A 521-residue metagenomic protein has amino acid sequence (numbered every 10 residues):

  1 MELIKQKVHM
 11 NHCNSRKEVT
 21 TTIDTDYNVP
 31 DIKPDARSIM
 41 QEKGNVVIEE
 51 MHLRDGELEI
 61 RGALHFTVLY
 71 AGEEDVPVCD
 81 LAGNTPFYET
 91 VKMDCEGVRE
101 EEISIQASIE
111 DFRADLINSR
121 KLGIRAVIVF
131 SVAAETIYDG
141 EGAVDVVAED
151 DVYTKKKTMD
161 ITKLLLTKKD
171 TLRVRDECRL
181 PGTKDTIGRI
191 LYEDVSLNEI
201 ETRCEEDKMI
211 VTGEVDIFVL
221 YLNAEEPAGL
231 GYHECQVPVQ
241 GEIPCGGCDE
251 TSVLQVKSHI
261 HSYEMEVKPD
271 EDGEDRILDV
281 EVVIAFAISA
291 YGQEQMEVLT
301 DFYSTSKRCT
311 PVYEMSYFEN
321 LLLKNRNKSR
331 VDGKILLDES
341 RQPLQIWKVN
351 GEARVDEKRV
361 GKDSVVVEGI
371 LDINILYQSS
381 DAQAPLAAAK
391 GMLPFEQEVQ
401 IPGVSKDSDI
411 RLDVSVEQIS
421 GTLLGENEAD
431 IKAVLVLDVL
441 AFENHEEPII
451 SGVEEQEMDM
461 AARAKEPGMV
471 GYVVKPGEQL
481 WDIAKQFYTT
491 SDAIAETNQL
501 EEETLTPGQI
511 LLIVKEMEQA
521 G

Functional and structural regions predicted by a protein language model:
M1-E466: Membrane-lipid interaction segments
E466-G471, V514-K515: Short domain-boundary/entry signatures in modular proteins, especially in secreted/extracellular architectures
M469-V473, Q479, D492-E496: A eukaryote-biased signal for long
P476, F487: Flexible coil/turn residues that form the inter-helical turn or adjacent wing/linker of helix-turn-helix
E478-L480, T504: Extracytoplasmic Gram-positive cell-surface binding/anchoring modules and repeats
D482-Q486: Solvent-exposed beta-strand/coil patches in large extracellular/periplasmic or lumenal scaffold regions
T489-G521: Extracellular LysM carbohydrate-binding repeats and other cell-envelope/extracellular binding modules
